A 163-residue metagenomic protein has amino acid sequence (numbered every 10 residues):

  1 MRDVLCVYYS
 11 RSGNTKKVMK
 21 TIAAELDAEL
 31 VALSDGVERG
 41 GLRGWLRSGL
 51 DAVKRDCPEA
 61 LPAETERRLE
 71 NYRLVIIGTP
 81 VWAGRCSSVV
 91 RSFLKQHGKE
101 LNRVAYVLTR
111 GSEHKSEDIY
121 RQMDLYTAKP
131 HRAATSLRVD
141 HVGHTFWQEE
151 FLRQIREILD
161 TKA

Functional and structural regions predicted by a protein language model:
M1-I77, G84-C86, R153-A163: N-terminal beta1-alpha1-beta2 submodule of the flavodoxin-like/Rossmannoid cofactor-binding fold
L5, L125-Y126, P130, S136-L137: Secreted, disulfide-rich extracellular signaling modules
S12, V37, W82-A83, G111-H114 (+1 more regions): Solvent-exposed loop/turn segments at secondary-structure junctions within structured extracellular/periplasmic domains
D27-E29, P130-A133: Conserved beta-strand segments of alpha/beta enzyme cores
A32-D35, V107-T109, A133-D140: A generic structural motif
R39-G44, E117, V142-H144: Short, charged, surface-exposed secondary-structure boundary motifs
R47-H131: Helix-loop-strand module that forms the ligand-binding subsite of alpha/beta enzymes
R132-A163: Glycine-rich phosphate/pyrophosphate-binding loop and the adjoining helix
